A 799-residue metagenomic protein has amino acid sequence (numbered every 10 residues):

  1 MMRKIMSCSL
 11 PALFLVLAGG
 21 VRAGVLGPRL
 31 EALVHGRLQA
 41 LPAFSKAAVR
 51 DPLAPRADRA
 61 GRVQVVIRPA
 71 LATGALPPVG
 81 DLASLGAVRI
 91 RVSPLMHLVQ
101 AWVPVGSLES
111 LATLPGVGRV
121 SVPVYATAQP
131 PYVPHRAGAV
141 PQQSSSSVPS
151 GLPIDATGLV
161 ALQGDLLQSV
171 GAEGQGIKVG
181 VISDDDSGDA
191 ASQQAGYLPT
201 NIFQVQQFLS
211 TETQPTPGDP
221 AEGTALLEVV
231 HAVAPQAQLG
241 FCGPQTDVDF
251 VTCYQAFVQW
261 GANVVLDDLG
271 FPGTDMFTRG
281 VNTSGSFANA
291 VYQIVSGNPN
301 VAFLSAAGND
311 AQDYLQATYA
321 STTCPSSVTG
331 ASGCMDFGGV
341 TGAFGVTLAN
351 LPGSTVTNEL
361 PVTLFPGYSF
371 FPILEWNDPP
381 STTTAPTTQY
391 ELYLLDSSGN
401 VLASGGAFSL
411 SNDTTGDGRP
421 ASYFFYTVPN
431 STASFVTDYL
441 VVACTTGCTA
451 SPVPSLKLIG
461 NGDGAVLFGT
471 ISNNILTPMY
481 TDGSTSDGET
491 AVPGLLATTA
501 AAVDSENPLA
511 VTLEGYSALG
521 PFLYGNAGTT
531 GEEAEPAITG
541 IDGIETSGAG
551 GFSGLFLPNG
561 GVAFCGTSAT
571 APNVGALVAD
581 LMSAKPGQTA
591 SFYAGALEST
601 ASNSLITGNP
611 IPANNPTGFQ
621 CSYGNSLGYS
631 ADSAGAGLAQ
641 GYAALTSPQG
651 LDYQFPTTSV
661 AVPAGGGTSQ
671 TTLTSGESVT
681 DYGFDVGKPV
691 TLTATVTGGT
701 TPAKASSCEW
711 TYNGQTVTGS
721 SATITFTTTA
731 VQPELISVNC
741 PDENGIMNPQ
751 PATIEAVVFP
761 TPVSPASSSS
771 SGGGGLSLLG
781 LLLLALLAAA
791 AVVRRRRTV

Functional and structural regions predicted by a protein language model:
G20-P220, E228-A232, Q238, L348 (+1 more regions): Autoinhibitory N-terminal propeptides
A54-P55, L266, V301, I538-G540 (+3 more regions): C-terminal subdomain of the subtilisin-like protease fold in secreted/lumenal serine endopeptidases
D165-G180, D184-T224, Y314, S321-A343 (+4 more regions): Active-site core segment of subtilase-fold serine proteases
A320-Y390, L395-S422, V428-P429, V436 (+4 more regions): Extracellular S/T/G-rich loop segment that most often corresponds to the catalytic His/Ser-adjacent loop
V442-C444, C740: Conserved structural position at the C-terminal beta-strand of extracellular beta-sandwich adhesion modules
G683-G698: A short beta-strand segment in extracellular, disulfide-stabilized domains
T711-F726: Surface-exposed, flexible coil segments in extracellular/virion-facing regions
L778-R796: A cross-kingdom C-terminal cell-surface attachment/processing module
